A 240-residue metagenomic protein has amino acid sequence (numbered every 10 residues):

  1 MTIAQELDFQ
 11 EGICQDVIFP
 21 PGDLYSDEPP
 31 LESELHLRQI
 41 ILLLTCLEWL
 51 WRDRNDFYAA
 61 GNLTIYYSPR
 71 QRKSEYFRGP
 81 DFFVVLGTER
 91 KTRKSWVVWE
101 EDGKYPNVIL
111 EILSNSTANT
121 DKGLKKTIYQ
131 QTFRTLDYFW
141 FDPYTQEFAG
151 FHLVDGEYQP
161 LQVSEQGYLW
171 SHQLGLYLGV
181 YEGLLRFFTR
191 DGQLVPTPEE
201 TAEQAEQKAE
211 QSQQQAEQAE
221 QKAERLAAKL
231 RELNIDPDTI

Functional and structural regions predicted by a protein language model:
T2-E32, C46-W49, Y67-P80, V85-V108 (+2 more regions): C-terminal interaction segment
L37-L50: A structured, charge-rich N-terminal accessory region that forms the first stable segment of a protein and links
D53-S68: A short acidic/basic microdomain associated with nuclease active sites
Y58-A60, F139-D142: A structural signal for short, well-ordered beta-strand segments and their strand-loop junctions that often border
L136: Short acidic/polar active-site loop segments enriched in Thr and Asp
